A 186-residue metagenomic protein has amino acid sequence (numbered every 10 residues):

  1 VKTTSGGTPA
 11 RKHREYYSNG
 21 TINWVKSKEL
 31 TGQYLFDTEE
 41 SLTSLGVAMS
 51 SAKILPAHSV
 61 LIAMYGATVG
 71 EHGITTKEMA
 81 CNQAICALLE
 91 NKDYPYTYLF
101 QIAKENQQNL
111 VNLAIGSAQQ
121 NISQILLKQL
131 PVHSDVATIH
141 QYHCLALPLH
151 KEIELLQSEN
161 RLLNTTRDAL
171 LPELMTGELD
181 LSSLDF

Functional and structural regions predicted by a protein language model:
V1-E15, N23-A57, T76, C81: Sequence-specific dsDNA recognition surfaces
S18: Active-site core of Fic-domain adenylyltransferases
I62-A63: A generic structural signal for residues embedded in beta-strands
V69-T75: Short, Lys/Arg- and Gly-enriched loop/turn segments at beta-strand edges
Q83-I85: Glycine- and aromatic-enriched periplasmic loops at the membrane-periplasm interface of multi-pass inner-membrane
D93-Q101, E105-Q120, I125-F186: Amphipathic alpha-helical coiled-coil/heptad-repeat segments
